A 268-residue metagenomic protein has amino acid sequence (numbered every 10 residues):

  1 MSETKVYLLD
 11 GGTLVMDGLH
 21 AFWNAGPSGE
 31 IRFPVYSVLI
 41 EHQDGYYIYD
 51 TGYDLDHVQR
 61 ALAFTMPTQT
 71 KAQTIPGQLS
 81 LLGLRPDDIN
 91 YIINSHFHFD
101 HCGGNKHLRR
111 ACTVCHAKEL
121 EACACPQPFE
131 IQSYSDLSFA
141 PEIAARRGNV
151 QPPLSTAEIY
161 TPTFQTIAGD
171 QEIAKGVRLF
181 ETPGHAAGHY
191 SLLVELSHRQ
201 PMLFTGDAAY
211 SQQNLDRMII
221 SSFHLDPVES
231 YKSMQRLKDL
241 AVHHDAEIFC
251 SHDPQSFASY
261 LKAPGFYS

Functional and structural regions predicted by a protein language model:
M1-Y7: Extreme N-terminal starter segment of soluble prokaryotic enzymes
L8, S37-E41, Y47, T166-S197: Core dinuclear metal-dependent hydrolase active-site scaffold
G12, T51-Y53, F97, E119 (+3 more regions): Active-site metal-binding loops of divalent metal-dependent hydrolases
T13-G77, S191-G206: Conserved beta-strand hairpin/beta-sheet module of binuclear metal-dependent hydrolase folds, prominently
L55, M66-G77, H189-S268: Cap/insert and terminal regions of metallo-dependent hydrolase folds
T65-C115, E119: Active-site metal-binding motif and surrounding structural segment of the metallo-beta-lactamase
T70-Q73, G77-D88, K118-E181, E229-D245: Metallo-beta-lactamase
I92-C102, T182-H189, C250-P254: Histidine-centered catalytic micro-motifs
